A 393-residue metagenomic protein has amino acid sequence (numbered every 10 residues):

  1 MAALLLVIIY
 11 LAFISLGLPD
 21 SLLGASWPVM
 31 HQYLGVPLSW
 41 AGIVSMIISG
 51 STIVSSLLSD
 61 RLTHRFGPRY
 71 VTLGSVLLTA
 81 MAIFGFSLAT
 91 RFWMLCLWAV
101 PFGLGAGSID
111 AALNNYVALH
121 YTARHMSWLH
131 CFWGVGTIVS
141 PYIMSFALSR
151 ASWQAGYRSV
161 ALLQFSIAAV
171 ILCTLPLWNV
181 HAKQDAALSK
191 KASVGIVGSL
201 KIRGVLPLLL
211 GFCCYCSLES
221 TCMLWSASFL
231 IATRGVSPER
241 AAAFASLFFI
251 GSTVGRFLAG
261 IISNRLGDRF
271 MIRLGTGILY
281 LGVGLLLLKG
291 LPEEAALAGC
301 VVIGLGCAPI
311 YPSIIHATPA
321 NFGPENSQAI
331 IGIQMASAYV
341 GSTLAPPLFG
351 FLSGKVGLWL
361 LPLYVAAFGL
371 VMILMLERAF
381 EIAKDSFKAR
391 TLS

Functional and structural regions predicted by a protein language model:
L23-G24, R203-T253: Extracytoplasmic gate region of multi-pass secondary transporters
G35, G67, L88-W93, G235 (+2 more regions): Helix-breaking motifs and short loop linkers at transmembrane-helix boundaries and internal kinks in secondary membrane
V54-W93: Conserved MFS/SLC helix-loop-helix module at the cytosolic interface between two early adjacent transmembrane helices
S55-P68, G255-D268, S353: Helix-to-loop junctions at the C-terminal end of transmembrane segments in multipass secondary transporters
W98-F132: Cytoplasmic helix-loop-helix junction between adjacent transmembrane helices in 12-TM secondary transporters
W128-V180: Helix-loop-helix hairpin linking two adjacent transmembrane segments in secondary transporters
L266-I314: C-terminal transmembrane helical hairpin of 12-TM major facilitator-type secondary transporters
N321-L358: A late C-terminal transmembrane helix in Major Facilitator Superfamily
